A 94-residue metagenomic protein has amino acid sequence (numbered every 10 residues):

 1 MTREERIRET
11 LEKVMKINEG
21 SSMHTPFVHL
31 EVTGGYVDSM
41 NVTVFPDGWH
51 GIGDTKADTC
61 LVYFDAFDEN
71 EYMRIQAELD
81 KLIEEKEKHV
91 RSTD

Functional and structural regions predicted by a protein language model:
M1-S39, G48-D94: Negatively charged, low-complexity tracts enriched in Asp/Glu with abundant Ser/Thr
F45: Single-stranded nucleic acid-binding surfaces, predominantly the OB-fold ssDNA-binding core
